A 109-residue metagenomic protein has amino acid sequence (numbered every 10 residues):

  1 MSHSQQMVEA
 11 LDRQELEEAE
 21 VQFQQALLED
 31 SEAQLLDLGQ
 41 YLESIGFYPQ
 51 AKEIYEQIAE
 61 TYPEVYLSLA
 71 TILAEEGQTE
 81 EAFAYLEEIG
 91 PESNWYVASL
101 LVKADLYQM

Functional and structural regions predicted by a protein language model:
M1, A33, E64-L67, A98: Start-of-helix register in tetratricopeptide repeats
E29, I58-T61, P91-E92: Structural marker of alpha-solenoid helical repeat scaffolds
